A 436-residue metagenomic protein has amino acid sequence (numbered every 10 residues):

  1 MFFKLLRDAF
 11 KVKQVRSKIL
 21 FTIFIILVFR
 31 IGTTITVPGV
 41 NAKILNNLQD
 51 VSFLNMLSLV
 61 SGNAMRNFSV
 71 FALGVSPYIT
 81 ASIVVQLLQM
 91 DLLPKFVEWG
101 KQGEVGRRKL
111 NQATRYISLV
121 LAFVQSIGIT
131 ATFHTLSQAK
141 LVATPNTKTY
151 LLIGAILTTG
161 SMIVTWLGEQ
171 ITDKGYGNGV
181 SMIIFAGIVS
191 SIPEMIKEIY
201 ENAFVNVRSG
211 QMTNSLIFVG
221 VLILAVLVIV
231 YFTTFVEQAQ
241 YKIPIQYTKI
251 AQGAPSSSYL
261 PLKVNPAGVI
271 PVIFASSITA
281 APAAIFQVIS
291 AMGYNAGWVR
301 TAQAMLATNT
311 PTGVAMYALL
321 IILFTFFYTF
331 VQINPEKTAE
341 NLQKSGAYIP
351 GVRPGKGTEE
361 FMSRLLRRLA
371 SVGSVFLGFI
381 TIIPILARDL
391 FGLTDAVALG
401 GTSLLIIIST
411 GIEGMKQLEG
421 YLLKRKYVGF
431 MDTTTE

Functional and structural regions predicted by a protein language model:
M1-E98, V105-E436: N-terminal cationic and glycine-rich segments that engage phosphates or anionic surfaces
